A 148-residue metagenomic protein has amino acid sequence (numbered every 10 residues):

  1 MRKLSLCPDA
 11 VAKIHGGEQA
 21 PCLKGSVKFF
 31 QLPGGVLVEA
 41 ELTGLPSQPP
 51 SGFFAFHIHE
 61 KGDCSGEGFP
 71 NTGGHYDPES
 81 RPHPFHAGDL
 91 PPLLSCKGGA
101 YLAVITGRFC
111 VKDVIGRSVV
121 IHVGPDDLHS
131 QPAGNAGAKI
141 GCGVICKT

Functional and structural regions predicted by a protein language model:
M1-T148: N-terminal leader/targeting pre-sequences
